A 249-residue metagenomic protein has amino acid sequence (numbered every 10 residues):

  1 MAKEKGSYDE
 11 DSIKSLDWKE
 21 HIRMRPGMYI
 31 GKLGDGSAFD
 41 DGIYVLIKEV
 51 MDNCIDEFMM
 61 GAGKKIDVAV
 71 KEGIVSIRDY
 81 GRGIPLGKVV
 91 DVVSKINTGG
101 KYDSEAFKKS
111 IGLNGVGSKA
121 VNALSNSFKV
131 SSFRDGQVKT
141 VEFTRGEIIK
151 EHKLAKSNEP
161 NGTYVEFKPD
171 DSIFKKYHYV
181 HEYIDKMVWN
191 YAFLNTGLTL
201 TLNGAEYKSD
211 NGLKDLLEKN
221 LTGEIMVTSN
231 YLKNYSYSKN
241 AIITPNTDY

Functional and structural regions predicted by a protein language model:
M1-P169, F174-K175: GHKL (Bergerat-fold) ATPase N-terminal catalytic module, capturing the glycine-rich phosphate-binding loop and acidic
S15-W18, K88-V89, N161, V180 (+3 more regions): Alpha-helical structural motif
N158-G204: ATP-binding catalytic core of ATPases
E182, W189-A192, T196-Y249: GHKL/Histidine-kinase-like ATPase module
